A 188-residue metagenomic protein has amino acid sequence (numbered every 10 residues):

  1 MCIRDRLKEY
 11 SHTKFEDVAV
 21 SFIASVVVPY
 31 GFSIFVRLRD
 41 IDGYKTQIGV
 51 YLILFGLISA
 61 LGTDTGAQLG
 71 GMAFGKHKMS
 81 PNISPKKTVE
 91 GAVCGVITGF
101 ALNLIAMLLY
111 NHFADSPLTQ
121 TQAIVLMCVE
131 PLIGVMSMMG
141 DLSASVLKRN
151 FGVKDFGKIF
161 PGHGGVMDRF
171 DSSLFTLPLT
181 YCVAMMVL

Functional and structural regions predicted by a protein language model:
R4-V135: Membrane-embedded alpha-helical bundles of polytopic integral membrane proteins
D5, M139-D155: Transmembrane alpha-helical segments of integral membrane proteins
T63-G66, V93, M167-L177: Membrane-embedded alpha-helical segments of transport systems, primarily multispan ion/solute transporters
Q68-G71, K148, T176: Generic transmembrane alpha-helix signature in multi-pass membrane proteins, especially transporters/channels
P131-M139, V166-L174: Hydrophobic transmembrane alpha-helical segments of multi-pass transport and channel proteins
R149-S172: Interfacial loop-to-transmembrane junctions
C182-L188: Juxtamembrane boundary at the C-terminal end of a transmembrane helix
